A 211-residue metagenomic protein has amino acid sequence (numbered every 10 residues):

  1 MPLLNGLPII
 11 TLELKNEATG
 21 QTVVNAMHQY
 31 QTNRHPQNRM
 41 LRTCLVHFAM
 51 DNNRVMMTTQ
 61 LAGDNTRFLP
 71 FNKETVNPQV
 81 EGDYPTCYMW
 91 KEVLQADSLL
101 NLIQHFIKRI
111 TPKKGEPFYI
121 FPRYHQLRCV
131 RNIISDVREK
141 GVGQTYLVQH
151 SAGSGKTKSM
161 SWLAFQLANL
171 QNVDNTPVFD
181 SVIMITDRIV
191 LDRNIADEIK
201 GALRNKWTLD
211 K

Functional and structural regions predicted by a protein language model:
M1-V182, T186, V190-K206: ATP-dependent helicase/translocase motor core
